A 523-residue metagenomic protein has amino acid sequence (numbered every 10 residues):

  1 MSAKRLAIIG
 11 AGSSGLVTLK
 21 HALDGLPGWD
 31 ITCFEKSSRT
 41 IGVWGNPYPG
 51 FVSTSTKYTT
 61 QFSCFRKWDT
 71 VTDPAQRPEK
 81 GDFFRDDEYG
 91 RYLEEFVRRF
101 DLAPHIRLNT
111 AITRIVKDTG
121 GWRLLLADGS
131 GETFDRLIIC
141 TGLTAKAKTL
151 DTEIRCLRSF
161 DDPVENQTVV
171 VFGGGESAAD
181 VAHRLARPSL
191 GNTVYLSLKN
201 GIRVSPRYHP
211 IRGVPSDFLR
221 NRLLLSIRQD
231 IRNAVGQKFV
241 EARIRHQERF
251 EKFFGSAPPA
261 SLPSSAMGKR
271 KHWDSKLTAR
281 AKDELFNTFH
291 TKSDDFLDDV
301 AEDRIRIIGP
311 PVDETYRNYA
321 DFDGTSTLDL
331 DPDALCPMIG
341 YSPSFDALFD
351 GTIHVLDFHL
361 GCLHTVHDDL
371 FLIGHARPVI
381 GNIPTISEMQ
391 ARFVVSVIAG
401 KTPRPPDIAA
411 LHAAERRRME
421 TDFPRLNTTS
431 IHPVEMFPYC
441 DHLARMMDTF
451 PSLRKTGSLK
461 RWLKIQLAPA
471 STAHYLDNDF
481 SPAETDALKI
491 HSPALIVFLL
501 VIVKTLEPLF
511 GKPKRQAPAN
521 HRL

Functional and structural regions predicted by a protein language model:
S2-V52, A75-G213, N233-R416, D422-L523: Flavin (primarily FAD) cofactor-binding/catalytic cores of flavoenzymes
P47-V71, V214-I227: N-terminal glycine-rich dinucleotide-binding loop that anchors FAD/FMN and/or NAD(P) in oxidoreductases
S226, D230-A234: Active-site catalytic-loop/activation-segment of kinase and kinase-like phosphoryl-transfer enzymes
